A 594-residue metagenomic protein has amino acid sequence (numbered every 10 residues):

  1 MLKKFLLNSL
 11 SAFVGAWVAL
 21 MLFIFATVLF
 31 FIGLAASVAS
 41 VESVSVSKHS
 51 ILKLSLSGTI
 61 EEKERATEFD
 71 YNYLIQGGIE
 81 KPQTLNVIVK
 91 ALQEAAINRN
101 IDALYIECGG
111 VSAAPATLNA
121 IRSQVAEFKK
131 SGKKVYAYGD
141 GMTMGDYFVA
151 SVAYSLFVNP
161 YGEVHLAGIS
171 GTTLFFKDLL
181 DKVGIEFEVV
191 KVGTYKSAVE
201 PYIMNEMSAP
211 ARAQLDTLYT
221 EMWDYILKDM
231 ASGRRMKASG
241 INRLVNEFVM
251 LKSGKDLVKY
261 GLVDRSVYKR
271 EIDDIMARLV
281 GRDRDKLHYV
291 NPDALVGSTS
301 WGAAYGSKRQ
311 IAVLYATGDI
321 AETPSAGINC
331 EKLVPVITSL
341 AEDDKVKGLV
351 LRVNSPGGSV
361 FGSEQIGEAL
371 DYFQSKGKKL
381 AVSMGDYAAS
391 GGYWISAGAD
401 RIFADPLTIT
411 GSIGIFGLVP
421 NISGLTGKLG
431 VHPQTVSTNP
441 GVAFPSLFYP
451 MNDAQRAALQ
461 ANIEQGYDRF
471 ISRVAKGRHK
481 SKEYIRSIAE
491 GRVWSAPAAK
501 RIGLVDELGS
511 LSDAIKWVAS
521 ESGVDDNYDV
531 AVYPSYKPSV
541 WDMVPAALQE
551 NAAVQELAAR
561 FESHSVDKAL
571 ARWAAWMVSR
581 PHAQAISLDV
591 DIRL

Functional and structural regions predicted by a protein language model:
L2-V41, H49: Hydrophobic alpha-helical transmembrane signal-anchor segments
A35-S40, V89-K90, G297-S298: Short alpha-helical segments and helix-capping/turn motifs at coil-helix boundaries
S43, S50-T173, K182, G302-L425: Cleft-lining beta-strand/loop regions that shape enzyme active-site pockets
V135, T173, K177-M276, S423 (+3 more regions): Charged, glycine-interspersed solvent-exposed loop segments at helix/strand-loop junctions that cap or gate access
S232-G233, D264-K308, F416, I471-G477 (+1 more regions): C-terminal long alpha-helix characteristic of the crotonase
G306-I311, Y315-K345, N462, P534-L594: Intrinsic disorder and flexible/low-complexity segments
Y315-G318, V353-S355, M384-D386, P406-T408 (+8 more regions): Active-site proximal loops enriched in glycine and acidic residues that flank catalytic Cys/His/Asp and coordinate
V360-Q365, A498-R501, M543-A546: Short glycine/threonine-rich loop-to-helix capping motif typified by GTGT followed within a few residues by an Asp-Pro
